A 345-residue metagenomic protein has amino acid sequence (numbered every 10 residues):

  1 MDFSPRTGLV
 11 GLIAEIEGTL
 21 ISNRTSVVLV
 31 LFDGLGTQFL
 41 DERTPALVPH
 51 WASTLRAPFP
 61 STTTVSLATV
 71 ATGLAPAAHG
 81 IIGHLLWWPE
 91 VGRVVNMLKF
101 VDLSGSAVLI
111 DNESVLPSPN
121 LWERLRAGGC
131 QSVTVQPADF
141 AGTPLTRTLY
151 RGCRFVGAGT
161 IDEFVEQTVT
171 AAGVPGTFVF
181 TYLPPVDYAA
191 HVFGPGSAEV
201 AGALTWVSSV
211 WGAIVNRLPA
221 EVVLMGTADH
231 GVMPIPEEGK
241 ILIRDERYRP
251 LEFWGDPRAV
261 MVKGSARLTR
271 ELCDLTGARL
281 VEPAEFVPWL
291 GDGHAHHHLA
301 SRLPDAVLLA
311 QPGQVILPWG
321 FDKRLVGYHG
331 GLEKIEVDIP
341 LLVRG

Functional and structural regions predicted by a protein language model:
M1-G345: Feature captures the catalytic ectodomains and active-site-proximal regions of enzymes that hydrolyze or transfer
